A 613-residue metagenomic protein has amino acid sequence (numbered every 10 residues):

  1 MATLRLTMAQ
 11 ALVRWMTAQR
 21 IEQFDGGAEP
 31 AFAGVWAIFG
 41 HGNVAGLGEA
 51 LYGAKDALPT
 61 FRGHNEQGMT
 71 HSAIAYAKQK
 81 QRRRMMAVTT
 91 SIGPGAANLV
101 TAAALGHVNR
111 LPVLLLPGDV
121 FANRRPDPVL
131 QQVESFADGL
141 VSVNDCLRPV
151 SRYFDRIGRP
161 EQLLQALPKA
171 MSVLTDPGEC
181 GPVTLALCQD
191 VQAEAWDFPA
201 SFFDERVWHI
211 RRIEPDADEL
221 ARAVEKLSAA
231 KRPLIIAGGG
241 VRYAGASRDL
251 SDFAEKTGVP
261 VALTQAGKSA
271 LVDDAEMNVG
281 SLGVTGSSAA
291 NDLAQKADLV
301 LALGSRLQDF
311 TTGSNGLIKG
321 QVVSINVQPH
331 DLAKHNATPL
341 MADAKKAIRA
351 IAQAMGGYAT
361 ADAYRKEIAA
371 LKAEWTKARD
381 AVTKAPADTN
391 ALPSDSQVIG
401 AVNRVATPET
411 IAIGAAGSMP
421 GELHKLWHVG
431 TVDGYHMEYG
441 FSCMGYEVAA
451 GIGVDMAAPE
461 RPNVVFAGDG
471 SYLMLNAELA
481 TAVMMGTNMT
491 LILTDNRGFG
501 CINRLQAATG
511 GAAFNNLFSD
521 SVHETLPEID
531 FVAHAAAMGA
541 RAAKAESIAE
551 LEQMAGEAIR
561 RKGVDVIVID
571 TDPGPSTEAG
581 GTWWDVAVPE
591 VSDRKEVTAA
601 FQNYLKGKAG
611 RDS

Functional and structural regions predicted by a protein language model:
A2-A359, A401, V405-P408, N488-L491 (+2 more regions): N-terminal alpha/beta PP-like core and its mobile active-site loop of ThDP/TPP-dependent enzymes
V35-L47, A373-A449, V454: Active-site diphosphate/adenylate-binding microenvironment
H107-V108, E367-L371, T509: Short, highly charged low-complexity linear segments
V120, V241, K268, Q308 (+4 more regions): Conserved beta-strand edge residues that scaffold enzyme active sites
R124-A137, L332-A333, L340-M341, I348-R349 (+1 more regions): Thiamine diphosphate
G158-E161, T184, P199, E225 (+4 more regions): Phosphate/pyrophosphate-binding active-site segments
